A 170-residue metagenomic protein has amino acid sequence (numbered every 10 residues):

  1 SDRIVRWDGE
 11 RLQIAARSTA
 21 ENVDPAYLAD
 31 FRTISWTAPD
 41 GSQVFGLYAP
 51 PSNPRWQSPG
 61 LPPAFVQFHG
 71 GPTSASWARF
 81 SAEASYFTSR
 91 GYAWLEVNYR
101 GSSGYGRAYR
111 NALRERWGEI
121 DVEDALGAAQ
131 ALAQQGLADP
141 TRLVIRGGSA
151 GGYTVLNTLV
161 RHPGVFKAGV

Functional and structural regions predicted by a protein language model:
S1, P163-G164: Proline-centered flexible-loop/turn and helix-kink motifs
D2-R6: Structural motif
D8-E10: Short loop/turn segments that connect beta-strands within beta-propeller blades
S18-T141, R146-S149, N157, R161: Cap/lid segment of the alpha/beta-hydrolase catalytic domain
G152: Residues forming the Rossmann-fold NAD(P)(H) cofactor-binding site
G164-V170: A conserved short beta-strand
